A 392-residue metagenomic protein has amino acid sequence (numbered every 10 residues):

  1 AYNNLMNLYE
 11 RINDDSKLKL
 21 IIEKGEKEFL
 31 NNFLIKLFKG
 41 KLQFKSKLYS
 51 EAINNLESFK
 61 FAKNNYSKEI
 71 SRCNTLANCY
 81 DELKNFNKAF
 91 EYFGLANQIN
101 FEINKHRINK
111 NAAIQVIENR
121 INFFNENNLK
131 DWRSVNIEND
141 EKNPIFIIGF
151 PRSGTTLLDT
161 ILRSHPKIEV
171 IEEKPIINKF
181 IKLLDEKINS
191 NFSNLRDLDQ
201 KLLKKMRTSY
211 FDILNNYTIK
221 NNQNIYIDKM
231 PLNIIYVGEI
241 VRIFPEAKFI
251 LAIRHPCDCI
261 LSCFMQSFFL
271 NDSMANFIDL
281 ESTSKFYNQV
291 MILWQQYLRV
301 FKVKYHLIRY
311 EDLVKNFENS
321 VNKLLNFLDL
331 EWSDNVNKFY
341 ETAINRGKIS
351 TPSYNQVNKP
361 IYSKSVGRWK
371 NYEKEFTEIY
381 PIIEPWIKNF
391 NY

Functional and structural regions predicted by a protein language model:
M6-R11, K41-K45, E57: Alpha-helical adaptor scaffolds
S16-G25, F44-S67, S71-P144, N191-Q223 (+2 more regions): PAPS-dependent sulfotransferases, especially Golgi type II membrane carbohydrate sulfotransferases
V135-F244, A252-I253: Phosphate-binding active sites in nucleotide-utilizing proteins
P175-I177, P256-C259, D312-V314: Conserved nucleotide-binding/hydrolysis micro-motifs of P-loop NTPases
P231-L232, D312-N316: Acidic, metal-coordinating catalytic cores used for nucleic-acid/nucleotide bond scission and strand-transfer chemistry
